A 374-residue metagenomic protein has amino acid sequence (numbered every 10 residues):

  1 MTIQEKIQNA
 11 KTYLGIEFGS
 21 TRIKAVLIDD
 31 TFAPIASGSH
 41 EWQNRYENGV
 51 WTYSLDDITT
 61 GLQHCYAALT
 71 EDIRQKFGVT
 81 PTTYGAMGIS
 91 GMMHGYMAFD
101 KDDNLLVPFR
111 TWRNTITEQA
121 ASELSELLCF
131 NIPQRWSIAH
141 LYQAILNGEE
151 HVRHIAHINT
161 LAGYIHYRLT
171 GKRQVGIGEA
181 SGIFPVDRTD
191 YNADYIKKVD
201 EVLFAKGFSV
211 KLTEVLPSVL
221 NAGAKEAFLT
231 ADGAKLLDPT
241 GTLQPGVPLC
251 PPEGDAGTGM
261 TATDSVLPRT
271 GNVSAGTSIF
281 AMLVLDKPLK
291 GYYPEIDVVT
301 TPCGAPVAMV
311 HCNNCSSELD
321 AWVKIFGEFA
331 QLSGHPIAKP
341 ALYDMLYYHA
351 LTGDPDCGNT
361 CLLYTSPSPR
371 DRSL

Functional and structural regions predicted by a protein language model:
M1-H40, N44-G49, D56, T60 (+9 more regions): Glycine/Thr-rich phosphate-binding loops that ligate phosphate moieties of nucleotide and other phosphorylated ligands
T2-N9, Q75, H140-Q143, D232-G241 (+1 more regions): Conserved phosphate-binding catalytic cores of ATP/NTP-utilizing and phosphoryl-transfer enzymes
Y13-E17, Y84-I89, I158, P248-E253 (+3 more regions): Short glycine-aspartate micro-motif
F18-S20, L128-E253, N359-L363, R370: Gly/Ser/Thr-rich active-site cleft segment
T60-I73, Y191, Y195, V199: Short, well-ordered amphipathic alpha-helical segments that serve as non-catalytic structural scaffolds within diverse
C65-Y84, G148-H151, L203-V210: Phosphate/pyrophosphate-binding loops at sites that engage ATP/ADP/AMP, CoA/4′-phosphopantetheine, polyphosphate
N114, D255, G276: Active-site glycine-centered loops adjacent to acidic/histidine catalytic or metal-binding residues that shape
R372-L374: N-terminal low-complexity segments that are often proline-rich with Ser/Thr-Pro
